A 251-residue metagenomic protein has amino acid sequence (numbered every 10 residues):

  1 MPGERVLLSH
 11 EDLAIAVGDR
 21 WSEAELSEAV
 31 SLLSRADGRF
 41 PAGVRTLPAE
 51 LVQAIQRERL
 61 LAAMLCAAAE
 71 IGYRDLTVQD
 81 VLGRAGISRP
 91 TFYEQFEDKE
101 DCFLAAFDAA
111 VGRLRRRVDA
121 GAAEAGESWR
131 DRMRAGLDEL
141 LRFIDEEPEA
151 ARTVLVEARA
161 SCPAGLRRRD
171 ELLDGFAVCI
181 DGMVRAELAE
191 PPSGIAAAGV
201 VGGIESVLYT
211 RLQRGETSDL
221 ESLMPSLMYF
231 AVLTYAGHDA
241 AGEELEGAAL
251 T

Functional and structural regions predicted by a protein language model:
G3-V44, R142, E146, V178 (+2 more regions): C-terminal peripheral helix-coil segments that are non-catalytic and often amphipathic
S22-L26, V30-I71, D80-R84: Basic, helix-initiating cap at the start of DNA-binding domains
L51-I55, R59, A68, F96 (+4 more regions): Alpha-helical DNA-contacting segments of helix-turn-helix folds
A67-D101: Helix-turn-helix
Y73, L114, R130, A150-V154 (+2 more regions): Short, structured motif recognition centered on aromatic/hydrophobic residues
D119-E149: Hydrophobic alpha-helical connector segments
D145-P163, D181-V184, Y209: Amphipathic alpha-helical segments used for helix-helix packing
P163-A186, G194-S206, E221-Y229: Amphipathic alpha-helical packing segments from all-alpha helical-bundle domains
